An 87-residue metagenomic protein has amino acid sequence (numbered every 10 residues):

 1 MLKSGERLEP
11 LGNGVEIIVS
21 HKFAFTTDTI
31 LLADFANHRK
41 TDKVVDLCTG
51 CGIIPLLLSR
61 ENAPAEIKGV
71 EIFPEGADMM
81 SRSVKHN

Functional and structural regions predicted by a protein language model:
L2-R39: Class I SAM-dependent transferase core
D28, D34-N87: Conserved SAM/SAH cofactor-binding pocket of Class I
